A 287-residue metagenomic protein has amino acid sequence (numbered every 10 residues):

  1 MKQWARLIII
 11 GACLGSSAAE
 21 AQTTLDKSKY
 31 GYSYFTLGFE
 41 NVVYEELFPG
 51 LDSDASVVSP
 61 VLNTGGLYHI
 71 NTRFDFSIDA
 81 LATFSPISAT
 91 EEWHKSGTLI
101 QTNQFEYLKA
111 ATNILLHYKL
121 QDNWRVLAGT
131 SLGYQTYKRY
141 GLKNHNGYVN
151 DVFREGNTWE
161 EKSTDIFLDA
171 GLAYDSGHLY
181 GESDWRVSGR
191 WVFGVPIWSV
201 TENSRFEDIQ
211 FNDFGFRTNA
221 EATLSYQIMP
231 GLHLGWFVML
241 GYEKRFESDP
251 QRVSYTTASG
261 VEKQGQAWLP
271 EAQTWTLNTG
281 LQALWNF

Functional and structural regions predicted by a protein language model:
A21-E92, L269-F287: Short glycine/proline- and aromatic-enriched beta-strand/turn motifs that initiate or cap beta-hairpins
Q22-G31, Y68-S77, L116-V126, G177-V187 (+1 more regions): Short loop/turn motifs that connect adjacent beta-strands in outer-membrane beta-barrel proteins
G31, D54-L62, F84, Q104-T112 (+3 more regions): Residues that define the transmembrane beta-barrel architecture of outer-membrane proteins
F39, L62-Y68, A82, T112-Y118 (+7 more regions): Residues on the lipid-exposed face of transmembrane beta-strands in outer-membrane beta-barrel proteins
N41-S53, S88-T98, Y137-V149, I197-I209 (+1 more regions): Outer-membrane beta-barrel translocator domains and adjoining extracellular loop/strand segments of Gram-negative
S85-A173: Outer-membrane pore/translocation modules
D151-F214: Short helix-loop boundary/capping segments
F211-F287: Predominantly the C-terminal beta-signal and adjacent terminal strand-loop region of outer-membrane beta-barrel
